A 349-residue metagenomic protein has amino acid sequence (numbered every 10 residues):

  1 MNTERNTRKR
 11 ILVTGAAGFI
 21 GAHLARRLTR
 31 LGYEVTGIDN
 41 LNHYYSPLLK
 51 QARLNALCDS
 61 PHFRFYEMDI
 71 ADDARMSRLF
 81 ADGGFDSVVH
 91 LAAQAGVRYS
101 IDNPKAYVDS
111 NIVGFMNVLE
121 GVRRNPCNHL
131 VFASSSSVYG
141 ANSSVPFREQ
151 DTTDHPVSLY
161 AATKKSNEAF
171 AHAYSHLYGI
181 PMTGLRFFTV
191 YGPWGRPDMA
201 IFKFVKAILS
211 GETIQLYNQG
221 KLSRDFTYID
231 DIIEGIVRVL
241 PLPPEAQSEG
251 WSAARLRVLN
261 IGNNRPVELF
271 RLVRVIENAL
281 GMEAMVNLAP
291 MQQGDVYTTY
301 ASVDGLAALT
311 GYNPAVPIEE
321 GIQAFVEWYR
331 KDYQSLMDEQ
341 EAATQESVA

Functional and structural regions predicted by a protein language model:
M1-V190, I236, L240, Y312 (+5 more regions): N-terminal Rossmann-like NAD(P)+-binding domain of SDR-like oxidoreductases, especially those catalyzing
L24, R30, I208-A349: C-terminal substrate-binding subdomain of Rossmann-fold SDR/epimerase-dehydratase oxidoreductases
V108-N111, Y160, V205, G262 (+1 more regions): Amphipathic, non-transmembrane alpha-helical scaffold segments
V145-P146, P197-V205: A glycine/serine/threonine-rich, flexible loop-to-helix segment that serves as the NAD(P) cofactor-binding "lid"
L159, N167, P197, L269 (+1 more regions): Conserved donor sugar-nucleotide recognition element shared by glycan-biosynthetic enzymes
S166, F170, Y174, F204 (+2 more regions): Hydrophobic alpha-helix immediately C-terminal to the catalytic Tyr-X-X-X-Lys motif of short-chain
W194: Conserved GTPase G-domain signal focused on the G5
